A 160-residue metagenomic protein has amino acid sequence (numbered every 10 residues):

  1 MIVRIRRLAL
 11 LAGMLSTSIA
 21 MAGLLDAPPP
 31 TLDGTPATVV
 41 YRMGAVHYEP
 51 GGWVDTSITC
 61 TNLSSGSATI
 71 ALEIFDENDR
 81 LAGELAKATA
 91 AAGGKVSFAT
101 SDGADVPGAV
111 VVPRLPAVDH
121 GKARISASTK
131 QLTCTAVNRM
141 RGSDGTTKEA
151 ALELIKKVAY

Functional and structural regions predicted by a protein language model:
I2-L10: Bacterial N-terminal signal peptides that target proteins for export
A12-M14: Compositionally biased, low-complexity segments
T17-I19: N-terminal signal peptide c-region/cleavage motif recognized by signal peptidases
A22-Y160: Gly/Pro-rich, tryptophan- and cysteine-flecked surface segments typical of secreted/extracellular proteins
